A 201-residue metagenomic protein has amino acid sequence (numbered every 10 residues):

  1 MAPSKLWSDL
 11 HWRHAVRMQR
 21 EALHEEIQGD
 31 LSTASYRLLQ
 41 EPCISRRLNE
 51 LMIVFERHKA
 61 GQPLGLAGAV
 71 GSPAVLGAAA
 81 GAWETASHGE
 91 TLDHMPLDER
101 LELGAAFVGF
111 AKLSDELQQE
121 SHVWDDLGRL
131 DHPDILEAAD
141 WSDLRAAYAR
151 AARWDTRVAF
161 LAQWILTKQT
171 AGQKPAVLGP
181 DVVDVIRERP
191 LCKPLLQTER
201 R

Functional and structural regions predicted by a protein language model:
M1-K5: Hydrophobic membrane-insertion alpha-helices, especially the h-region of bacterial N-terminal signal peptides
L6-R201: Long, hydrophobic alpha-helical segments that serve as membrane-spanning/inserting helices
